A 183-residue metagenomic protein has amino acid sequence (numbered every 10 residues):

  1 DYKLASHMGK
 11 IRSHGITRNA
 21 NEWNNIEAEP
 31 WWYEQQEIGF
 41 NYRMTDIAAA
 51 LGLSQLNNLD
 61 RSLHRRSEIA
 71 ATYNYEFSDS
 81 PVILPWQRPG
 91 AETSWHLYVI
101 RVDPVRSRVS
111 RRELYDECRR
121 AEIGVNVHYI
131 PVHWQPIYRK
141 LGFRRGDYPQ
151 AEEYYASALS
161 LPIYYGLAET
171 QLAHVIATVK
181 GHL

Functional and structural regions predicted by a protein language model:
Y2-L183: PLP-dependent aminotransferase class I/II
